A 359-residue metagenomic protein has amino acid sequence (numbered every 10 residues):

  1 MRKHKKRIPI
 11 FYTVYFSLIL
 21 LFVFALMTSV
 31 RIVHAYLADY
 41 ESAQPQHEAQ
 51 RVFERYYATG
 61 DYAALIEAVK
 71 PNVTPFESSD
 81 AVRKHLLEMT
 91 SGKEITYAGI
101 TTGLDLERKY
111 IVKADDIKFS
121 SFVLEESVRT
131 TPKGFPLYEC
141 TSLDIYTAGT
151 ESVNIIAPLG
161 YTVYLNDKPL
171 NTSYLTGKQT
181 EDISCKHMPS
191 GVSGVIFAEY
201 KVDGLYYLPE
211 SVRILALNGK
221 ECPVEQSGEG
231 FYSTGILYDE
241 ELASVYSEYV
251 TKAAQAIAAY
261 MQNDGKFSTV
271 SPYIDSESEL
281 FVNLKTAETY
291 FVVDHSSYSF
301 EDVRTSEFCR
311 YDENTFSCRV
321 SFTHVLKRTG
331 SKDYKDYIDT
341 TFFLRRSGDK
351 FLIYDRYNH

Functional and structural regions predicted by a protein language model:
R2, V112-M188, Y207, L217-E240 (+1 more regions): Short beta-strand edge/turn micro-motifs at domain boundaries
H4-E54, T147-G149, E210-A259: Short, low-complexity N-terminal intrinsically disordered segments enriched in polar/charged residues
Y12, S17-L18, C140, C185 (+3 more regions): Generic recognition of cysteine residues
A35-A98, G103, G160-Y161, G235-S299: Core segments of small alpha/beta cavity-forming domains
R83-P136, C140-T150, Y290-Y334: Surface-exposed, charged secondary-structure patches
H187-G219: A short, solvent-exposed beta-strand micro-motif common in secreted/extracellular proteins
S211-H359: Extracytoplasmic/luminal low-complexity segments enriched in Pro/Gly and acidic/polar residues that act as flexible
